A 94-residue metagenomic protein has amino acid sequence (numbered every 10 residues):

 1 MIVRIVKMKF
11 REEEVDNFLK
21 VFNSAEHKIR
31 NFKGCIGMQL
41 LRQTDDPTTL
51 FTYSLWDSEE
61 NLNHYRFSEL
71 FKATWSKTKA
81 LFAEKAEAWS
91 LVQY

Functional and structural regions predicted by a protein language model:
M1-I2, Y94: Absolute protein N-terminus
I2-M8, Q39-R66: Short, well-ordered beta-strand segments in beta-rich or mixed alpha/beta enzyme and ligand-binding folds
R4, G34-I36, E84: A generic structural signal for short beta-strands and their flanking turns/coil linkers
F10-E12, S58, V92-Y94: Non-catalytic surface loops within mature trypsin-like serine protease
E12-G37, L70-W75: Short amphipathic alpha-helical segments
Q39-T48, S76-Y94: Glycine-rich beta-strand-turn "strand-cap" elements at beta-sheet edges
